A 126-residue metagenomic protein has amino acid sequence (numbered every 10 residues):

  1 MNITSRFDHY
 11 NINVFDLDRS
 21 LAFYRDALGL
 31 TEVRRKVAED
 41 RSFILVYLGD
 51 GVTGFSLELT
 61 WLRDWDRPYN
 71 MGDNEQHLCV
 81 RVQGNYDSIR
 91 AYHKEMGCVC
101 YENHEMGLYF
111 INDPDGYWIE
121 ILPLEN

Functional and structural regions predicted by a protein language model:
M1-N2, N126: Basic/polar N-terminal segments that are highly enriched at the extreme N-terminus, encompassing both cleavable
I3-R6, M71-E75: Short glycine-enriched loop/turn motifs at secondary-structure junctions
N11-G54: Core segments of cupin and vicinal oxygen chelate
F15-L17, G72-W118, L124-N126: Vicinal oxygen chelate
L48, L59, I121-L124: GNAT/GCN5-related N-acetyltransferase fold signature
G51-F55, D64-D66, N85-D87: Short, charged/polar surface micro-motifs in flexible loops or helix N-caps
